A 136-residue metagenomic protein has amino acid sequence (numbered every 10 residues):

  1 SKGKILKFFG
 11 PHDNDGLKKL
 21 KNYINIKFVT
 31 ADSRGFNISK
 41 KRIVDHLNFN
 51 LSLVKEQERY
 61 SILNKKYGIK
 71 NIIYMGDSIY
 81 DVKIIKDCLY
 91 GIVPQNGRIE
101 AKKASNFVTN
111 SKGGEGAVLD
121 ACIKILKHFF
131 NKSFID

Functional and structural regions predicted by a protein language model:
S1-Q57: Alpha-helical substrate-recognition element adjacent to the catalytic core
K4-D13, D45-N50, Y60-D136: Mg2+-dependent phosphoryl-transfer enzymes with acidic/Ser/Thr/Gly-rich catalytic loops
